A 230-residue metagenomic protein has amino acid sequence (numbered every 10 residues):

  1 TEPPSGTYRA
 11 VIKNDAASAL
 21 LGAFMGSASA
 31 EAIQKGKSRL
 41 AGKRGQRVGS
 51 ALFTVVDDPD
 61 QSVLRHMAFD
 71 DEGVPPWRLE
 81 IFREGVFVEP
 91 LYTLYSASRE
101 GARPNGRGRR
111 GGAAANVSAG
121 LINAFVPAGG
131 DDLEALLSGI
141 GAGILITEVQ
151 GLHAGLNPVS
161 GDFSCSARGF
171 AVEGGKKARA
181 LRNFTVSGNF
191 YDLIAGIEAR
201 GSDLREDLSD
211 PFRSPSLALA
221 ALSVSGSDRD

Functional and structural regions predicted by a protein language model:
T1-F24, A28, E89, G201: Internal alpha/beta scaffold segment
A28, G42-D230: Dual-mode signal for accessory low-complexity, basic/Gly-rich regions
A28-R39: Mature, solvent-exposed C-terminal subdomains and processed small-chain segments of exported/organellar
